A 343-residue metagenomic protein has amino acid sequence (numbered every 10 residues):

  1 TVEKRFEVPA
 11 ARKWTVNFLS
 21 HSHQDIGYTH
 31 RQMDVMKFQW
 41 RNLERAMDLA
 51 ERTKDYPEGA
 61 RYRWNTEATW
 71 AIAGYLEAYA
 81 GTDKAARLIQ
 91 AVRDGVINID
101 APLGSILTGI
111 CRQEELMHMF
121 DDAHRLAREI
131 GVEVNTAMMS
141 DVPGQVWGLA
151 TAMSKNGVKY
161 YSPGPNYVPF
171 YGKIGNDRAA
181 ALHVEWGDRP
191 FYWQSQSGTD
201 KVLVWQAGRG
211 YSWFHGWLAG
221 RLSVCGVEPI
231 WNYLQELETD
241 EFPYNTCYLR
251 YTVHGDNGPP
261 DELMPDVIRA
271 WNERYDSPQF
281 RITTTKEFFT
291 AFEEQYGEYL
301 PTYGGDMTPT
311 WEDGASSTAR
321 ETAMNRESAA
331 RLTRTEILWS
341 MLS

Functional and structural regions predicted by a protein language model:
T1-S343: Catalytic-domain carbohydrate-binding cleft regions of carbohydrate-active enzymes
